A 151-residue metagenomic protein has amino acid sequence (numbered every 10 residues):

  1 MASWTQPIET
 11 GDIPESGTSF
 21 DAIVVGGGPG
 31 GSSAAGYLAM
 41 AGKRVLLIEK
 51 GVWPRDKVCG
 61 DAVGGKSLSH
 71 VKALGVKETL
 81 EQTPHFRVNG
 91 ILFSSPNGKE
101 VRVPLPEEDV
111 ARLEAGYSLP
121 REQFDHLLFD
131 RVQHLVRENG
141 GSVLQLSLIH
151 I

Functional and structural regions predicted by a protein language model:
M1-A22, Y37-A41: Extreme N-terminal leader/targeting segments of oxidoreductases
G26-G28: Glycine-rich Rossmann-fold phosphate-binding loop(s) that bind the pyrophosphate of adenine dinucleotide cofactors
G31: N-terminal Rossmann-fold NAD(P) dinucleotide-binding loop
A39-C59: Glycine-rich FAD pyrophosphate-binding loop
V58-P96: N-terminal FAD cofactor-binding segment of flavoenzymes
D109-D130: Short beta-strand to alpha-helix junction loop
H134-S147: A conserved beta-strand/loop element that lines the FAD pocket in flavoprotein oxidoreductases
I149-I151: Conserved small/polar residues in nucleotide/adenosyl-binding loops
